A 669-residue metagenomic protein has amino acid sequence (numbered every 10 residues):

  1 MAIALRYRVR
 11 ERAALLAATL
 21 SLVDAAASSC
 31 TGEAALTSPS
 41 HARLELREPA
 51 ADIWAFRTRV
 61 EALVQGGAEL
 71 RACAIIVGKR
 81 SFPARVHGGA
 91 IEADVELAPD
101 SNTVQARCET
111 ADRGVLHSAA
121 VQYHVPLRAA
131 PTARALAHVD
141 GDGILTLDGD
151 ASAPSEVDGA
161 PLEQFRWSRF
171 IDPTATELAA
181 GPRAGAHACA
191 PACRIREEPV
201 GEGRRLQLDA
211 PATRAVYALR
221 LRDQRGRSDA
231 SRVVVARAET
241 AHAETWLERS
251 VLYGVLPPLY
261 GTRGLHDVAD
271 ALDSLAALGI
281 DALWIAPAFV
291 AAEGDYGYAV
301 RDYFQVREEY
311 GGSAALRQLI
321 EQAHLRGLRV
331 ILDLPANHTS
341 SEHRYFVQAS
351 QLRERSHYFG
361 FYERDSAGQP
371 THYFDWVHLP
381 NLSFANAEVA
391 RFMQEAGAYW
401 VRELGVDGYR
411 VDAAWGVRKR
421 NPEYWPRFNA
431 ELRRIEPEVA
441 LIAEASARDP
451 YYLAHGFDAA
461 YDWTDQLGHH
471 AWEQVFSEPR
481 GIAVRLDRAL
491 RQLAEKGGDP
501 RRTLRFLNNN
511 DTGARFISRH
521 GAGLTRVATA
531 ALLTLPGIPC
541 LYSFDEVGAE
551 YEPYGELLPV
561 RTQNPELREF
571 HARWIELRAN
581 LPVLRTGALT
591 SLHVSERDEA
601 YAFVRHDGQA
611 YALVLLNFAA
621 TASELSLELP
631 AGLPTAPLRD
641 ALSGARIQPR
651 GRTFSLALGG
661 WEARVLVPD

Functional and structural regions predicted by a protein language model:
C30-F56, H124-G141, D150, A186: Short, compositionally biased P/S/T/A/G/V-rich stretches that sit at domain boundaries
L63-G67, D148-D158, P630: Acidic, Ser/Thr
D94-S101, D209-R214: Surface-exposed, short loops/turns at beta-strand junctions within beta-sandwich domains
C108, L221-D223: Conserved structural position at the C-terminal beta-strand of extracellular beta-sandwich adhesion modules
E239, W246, S250-V251, P258-H266 (+7 more regions): Substrate-binding/active-site clefts of carbohydrate-active enzymes
D412-D499, T503, A522, A531 (+4 more regions): Active-site-proximal helices and loops of the catalytic beta/alpha 8
H593-A631: Carbohydrate-binding surface patches
R650-D669: C-terminal beta-strand-rich structural cap/linker in extracellular carbohydrate-active enzymes
